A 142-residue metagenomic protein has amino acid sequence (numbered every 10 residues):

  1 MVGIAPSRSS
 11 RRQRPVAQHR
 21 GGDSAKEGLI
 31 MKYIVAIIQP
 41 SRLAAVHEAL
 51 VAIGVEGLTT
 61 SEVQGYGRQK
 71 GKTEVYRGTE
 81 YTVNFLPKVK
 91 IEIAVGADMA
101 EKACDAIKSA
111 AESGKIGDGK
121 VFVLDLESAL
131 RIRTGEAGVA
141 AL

Functional and structural regions predicted by a protein language model:
V2-L142: Positively charged, small/polar-rich N-terminal and surface patches that mediate targeting and assembly and bind
